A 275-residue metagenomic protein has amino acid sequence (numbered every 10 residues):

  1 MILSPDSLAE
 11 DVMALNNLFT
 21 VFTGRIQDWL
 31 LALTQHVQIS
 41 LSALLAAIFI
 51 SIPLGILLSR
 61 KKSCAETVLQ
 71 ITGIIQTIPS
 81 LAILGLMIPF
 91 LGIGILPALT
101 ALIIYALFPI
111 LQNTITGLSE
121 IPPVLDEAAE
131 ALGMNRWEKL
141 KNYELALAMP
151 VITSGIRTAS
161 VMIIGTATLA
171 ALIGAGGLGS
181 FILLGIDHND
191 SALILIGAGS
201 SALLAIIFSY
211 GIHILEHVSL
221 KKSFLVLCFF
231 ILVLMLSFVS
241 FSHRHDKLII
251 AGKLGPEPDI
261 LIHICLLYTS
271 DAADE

Functional and structural regions predicted by a protein language model:
I2-A43: Periplasmic/extracellular loop-to-transmembrane helix junction in inner-membrane transport proteins
D28-I39, I88-P109: Loop-to-helix entry region at the N-terminal start of transmembrane alpha-helices in multi-pass membrane transporters
L54-M87, L102, Q112-T116, E120: Cytoplasmic-entry segments and transmembrane alpha-helices of multi-pass inner-membrane transporters
I104, W137-L169, S201: Transmembrane alpha-helices
L118-V124, A128-A148, A175: Short helix-to-coil transition segments within interhelical loops that connect adjacent transmembrane helices
L178-I214: Hydrophobic alpha-helical transmembrane segments of polytopic membrane proteins
S223-R244: Internal/C-terminal transmembrane anchor helices
Y268-A273: Conserved small/polar residues in nucleotide/adenosyl-binding loops
